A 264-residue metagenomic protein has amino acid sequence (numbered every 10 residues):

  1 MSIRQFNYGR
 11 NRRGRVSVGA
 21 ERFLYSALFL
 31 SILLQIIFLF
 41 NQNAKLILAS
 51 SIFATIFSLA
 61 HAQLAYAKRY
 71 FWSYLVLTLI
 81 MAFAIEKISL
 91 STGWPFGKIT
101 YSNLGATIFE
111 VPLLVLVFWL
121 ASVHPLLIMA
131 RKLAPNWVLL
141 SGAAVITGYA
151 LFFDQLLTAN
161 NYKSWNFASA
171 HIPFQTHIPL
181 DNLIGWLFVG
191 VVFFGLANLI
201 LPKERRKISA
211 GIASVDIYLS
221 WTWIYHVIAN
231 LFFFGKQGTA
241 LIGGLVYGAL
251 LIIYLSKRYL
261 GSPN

Functional and structural regions predicted by a protein language model:
S2-N264: Aromatic-rich, lipid-facing transmembrane alpha helices and their immediate juxtamembrane interface loops in integral
